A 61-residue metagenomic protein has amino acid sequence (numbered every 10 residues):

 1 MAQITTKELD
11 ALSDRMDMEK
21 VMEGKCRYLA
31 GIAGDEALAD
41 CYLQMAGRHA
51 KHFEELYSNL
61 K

Functional and structural regions predicted by a protein language model:
M1-K61: His/Met- and acidic-residue-enriched segments that coordinate or traffic transition-metal cofactors and support
